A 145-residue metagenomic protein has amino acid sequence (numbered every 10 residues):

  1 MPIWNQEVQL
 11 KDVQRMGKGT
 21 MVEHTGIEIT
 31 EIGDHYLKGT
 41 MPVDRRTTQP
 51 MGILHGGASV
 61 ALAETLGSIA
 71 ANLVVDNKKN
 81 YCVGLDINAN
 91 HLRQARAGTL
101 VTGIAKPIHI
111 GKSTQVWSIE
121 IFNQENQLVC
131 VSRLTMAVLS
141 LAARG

Functional and structural regions predicted by a protein language model:
M1-G145: Terminal targeting signals and extreme-terminal segments of soluble enzymes
